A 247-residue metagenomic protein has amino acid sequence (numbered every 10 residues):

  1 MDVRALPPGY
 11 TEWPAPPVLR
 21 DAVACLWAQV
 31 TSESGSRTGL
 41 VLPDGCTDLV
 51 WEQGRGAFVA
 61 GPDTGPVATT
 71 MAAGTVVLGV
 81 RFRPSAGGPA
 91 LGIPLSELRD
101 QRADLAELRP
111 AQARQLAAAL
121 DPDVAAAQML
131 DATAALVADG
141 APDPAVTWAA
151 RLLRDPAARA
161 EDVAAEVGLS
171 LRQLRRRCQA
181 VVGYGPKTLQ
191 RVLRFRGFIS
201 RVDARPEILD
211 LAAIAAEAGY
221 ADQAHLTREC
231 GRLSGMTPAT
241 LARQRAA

Functional and structural regions predicted by a protein language model:
M1-L171, V181-P186, S200-A221, T237-A247: Alpha-helical bundle regulatory/interaction domains
L105, R196, H225, R232-G235: Alpha-helix termini
C178, Q190, E229-G231, A242: DNA major-groove recognition helix of helix-turn-helix
